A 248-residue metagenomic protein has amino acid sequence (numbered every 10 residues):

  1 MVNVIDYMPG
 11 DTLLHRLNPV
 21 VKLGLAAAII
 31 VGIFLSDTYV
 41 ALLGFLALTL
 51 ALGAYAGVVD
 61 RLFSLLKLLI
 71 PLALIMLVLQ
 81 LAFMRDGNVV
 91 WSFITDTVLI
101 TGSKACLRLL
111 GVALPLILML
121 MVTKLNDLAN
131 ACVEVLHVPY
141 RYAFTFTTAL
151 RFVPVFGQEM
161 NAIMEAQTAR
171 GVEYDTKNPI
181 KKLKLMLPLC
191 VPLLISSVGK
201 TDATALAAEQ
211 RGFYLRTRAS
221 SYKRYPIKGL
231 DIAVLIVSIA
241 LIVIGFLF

Functional and structural regions predicted by a protein language model:
M1-L23, A27-A41, F45-L48, A162-F248: Transmembrane alpha-helix interface motif
N18, L62-F63, M119, V153 (+1 more regions): Buried hydrophobic packing residues in well-ordered domains
L35, A51-V59, V122-T123, F246-L247: Structural signal for the C-terminal ends of transmembrane alpha-helices and the immediately following loop
Y39, V58-V59, V138-Y142: Membrane-helix interface segments
L46-L52, D127-A131: Hydrophobic transmembrane alpha-helix segments characteristic of membrane transport and insertion machinery
L48-V58, L72-V78: Alpha-helical transmembrane segments and their membrane-interface exit regions
V58-K67: Interfacial helix-loop-helix linkers and transmembrane-helix boundary segments in multi-pass membrane proteins
L69-E173, I180: Juxtamembrane/interface alpha-helical elements of multi-pass membrane proteins
